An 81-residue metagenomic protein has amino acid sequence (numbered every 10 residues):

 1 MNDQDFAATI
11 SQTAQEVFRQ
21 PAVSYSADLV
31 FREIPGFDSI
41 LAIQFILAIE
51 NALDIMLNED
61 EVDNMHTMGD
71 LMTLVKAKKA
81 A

Functional and structural regions predicted by a protein language model:
M1-V23, A77-A81: Thiotemplate assembly-line natural product biosynthesis machinery
A14, A42-I43, M68: Alpha-helical structural signal
S26-D38, E59-G69: Glycine-rich loop motifs involved in handling phospho/adenylate chemistry
A42-N64: Phosphopantetheinylated carrier protein domains
D63-A81: Charged low-complexity stretches with an acidic bias
